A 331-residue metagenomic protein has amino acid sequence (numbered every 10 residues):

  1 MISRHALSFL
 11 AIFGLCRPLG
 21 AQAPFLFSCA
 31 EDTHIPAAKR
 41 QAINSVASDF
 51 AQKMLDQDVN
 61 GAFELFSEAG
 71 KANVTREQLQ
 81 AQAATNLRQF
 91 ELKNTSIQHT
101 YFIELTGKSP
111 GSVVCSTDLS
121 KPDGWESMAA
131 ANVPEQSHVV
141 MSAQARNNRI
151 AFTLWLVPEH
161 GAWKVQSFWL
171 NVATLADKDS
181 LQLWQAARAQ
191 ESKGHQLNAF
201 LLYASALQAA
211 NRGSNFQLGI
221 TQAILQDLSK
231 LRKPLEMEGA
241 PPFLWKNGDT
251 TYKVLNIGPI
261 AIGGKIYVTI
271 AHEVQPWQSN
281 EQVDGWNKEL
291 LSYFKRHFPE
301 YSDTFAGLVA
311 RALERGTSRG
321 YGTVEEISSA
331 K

Functional and structural regions predicted by a protein language model:
M1-F9: Bacterial N-terminal signal peptides that target proteins for export
S8-R17: Bacterial N-terminal signal peptides
Q22-D56, W169-Q182: Short, low-complexity N-terminal intrinsically disordered segments enriched in polar/charged residues
F25-A38, N44-S45, N60-G124, A209-M237: Short solvent-exposed beta->alpha transition segments
F50, M54-A62, A187, K193-L197: Short helix-adjacent coil turns
Q82-R149, L235-Q278: Surface-exposed, charged secondary-structure patches
V140-K178, V254, G258-E281, S292-E326: Short beta-strand edge/turn micro-motifs at domain boundaries
A176-P234: Alpha-helical protein-protein interaction scaffolds
